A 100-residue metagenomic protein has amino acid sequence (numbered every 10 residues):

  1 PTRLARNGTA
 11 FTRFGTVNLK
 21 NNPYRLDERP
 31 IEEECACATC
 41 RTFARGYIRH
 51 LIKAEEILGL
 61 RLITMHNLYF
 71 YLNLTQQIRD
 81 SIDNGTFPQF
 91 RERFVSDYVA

Functional and structural regions predicted by a protein language model:
P1-T12, T64: Glycine-rich phosphate-binding active-site loops on the catalytic face of alpha/beta enzymes
G8-A44, A54: Catalytic-face loop-and-helix region of soluble metabolic enzyme cores
E34-A100: C-terminal extensions of enzymes
